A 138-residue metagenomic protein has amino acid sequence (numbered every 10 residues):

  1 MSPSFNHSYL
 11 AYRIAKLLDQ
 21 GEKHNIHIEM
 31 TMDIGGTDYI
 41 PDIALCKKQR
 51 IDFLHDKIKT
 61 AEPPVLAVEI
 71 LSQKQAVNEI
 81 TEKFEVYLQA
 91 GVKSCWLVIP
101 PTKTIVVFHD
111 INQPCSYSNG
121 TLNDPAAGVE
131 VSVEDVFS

Functional and structural regions predicted by a protein language model:
M1-S138: Gly/Pro/Ser/Thr-rich low-complexity, intrinsically disordered segments predominantly at protein N-termini
